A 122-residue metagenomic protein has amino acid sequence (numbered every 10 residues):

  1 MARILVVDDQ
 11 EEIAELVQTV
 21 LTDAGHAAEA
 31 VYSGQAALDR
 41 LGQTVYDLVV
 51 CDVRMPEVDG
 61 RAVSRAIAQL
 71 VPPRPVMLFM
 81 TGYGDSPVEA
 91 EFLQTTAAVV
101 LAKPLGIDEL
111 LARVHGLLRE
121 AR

Functional and structural regions predicted by a protein language model:
E11-E29, L117: Two-component/phosphorelay signaling modules centered on CheY-like receiver
G42-T44, A66-R74, T95: Conserved phosphotransfer cores of two-component systems
T44-V50: Active-site beta3 strand of CheY-like receiver
M55: Receiver (REC) domain active-site loop signature in two-component systems and cognate sites in sensor histidine kinases
M80-T81: Hydrophobic/aromatic residues positioned on beta-strands within the core alpha/beta folds
L105-H115: C-terminal output helix
